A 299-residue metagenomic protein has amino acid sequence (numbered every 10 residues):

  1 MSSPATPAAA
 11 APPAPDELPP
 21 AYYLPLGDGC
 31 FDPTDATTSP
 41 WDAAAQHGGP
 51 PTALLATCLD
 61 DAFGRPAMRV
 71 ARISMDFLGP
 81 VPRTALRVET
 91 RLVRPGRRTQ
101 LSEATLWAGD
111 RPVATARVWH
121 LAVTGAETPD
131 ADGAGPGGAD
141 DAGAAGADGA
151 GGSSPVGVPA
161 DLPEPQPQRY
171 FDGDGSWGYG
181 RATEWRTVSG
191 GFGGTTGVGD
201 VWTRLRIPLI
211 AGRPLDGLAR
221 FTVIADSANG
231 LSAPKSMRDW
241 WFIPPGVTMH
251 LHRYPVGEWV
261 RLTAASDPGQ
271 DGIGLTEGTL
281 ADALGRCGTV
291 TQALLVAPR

Functional and structural regions predicted by a protein language model:
M1-R299: Terminal targeting signals and extreme-terminal segments of soluble enzymes
